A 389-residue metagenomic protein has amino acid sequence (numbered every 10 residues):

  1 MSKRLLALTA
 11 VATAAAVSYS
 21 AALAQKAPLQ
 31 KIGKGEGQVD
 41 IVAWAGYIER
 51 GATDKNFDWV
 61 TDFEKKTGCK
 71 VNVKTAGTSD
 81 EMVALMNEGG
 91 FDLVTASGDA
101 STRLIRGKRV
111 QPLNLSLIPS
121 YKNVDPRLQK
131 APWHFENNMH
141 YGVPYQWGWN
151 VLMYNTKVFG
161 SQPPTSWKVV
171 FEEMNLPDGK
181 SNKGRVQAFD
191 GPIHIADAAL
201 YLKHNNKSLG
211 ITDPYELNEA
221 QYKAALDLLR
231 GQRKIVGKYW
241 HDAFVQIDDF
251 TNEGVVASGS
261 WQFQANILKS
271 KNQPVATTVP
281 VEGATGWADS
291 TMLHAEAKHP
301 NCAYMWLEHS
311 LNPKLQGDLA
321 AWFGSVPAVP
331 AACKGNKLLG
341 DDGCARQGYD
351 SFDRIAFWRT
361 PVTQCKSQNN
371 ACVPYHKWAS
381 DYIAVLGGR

Functional and structural regions predicted by a protein language model:
M1-Q38, R389: Short, low-complexity disordered leader/linker segments with a strong preference for bacterial N-terminal type II
Q25-L104: Early extracytoplasmic/lumenal segment of secretory-pathway proteins
I48-K55, T95-V245: Extracytoplasmic ligand-binding site segments that recognize negatively charged/polar headgroups
M86, A199, D249-N252, L293: Hydrophobic residues within well-ordered alpha-helices
D92-A96, Y239, V256-W261, A276-T277: Paired acidic/hydrophobic, glycine-rich loop segments that form the ligand-binding mouth/hinge of periplasmic-binding
S260, K269-W322, R389: Extracytoplasmic/periplasmic substrate-recognition and gating elements
H294-P361: Mature extracytoplasmic/periplasmic domains
I355-R389: Conserved C-terminal helix/tail region of periplasmic/extracytoplasmic solute-binding proteins
